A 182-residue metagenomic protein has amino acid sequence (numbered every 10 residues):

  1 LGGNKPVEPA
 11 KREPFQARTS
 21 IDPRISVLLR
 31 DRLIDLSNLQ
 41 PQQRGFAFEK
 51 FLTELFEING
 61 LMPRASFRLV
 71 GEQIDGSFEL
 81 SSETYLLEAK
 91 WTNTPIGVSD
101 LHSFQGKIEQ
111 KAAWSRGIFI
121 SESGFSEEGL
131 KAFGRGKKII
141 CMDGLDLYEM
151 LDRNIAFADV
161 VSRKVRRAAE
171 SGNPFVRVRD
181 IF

Functional and structural regions predicted by a protein language model:
L1-F182: Mixed-charge (Asp/Glu-Lys/Arg
